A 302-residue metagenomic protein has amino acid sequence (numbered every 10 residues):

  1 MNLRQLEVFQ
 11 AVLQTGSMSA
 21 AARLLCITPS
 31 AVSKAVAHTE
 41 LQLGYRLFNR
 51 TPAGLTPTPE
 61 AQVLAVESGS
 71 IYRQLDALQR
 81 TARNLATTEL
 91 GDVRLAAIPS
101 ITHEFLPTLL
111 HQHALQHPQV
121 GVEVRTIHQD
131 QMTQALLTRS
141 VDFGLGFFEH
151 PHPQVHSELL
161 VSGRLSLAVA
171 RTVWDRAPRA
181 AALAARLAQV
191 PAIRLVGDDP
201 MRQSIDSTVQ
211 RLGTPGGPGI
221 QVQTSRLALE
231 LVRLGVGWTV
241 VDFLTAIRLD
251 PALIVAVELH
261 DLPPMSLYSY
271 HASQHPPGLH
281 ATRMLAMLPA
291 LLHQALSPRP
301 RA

Functional and structural regions predicted by a protein language model:
A11-C26: Short helix-boundary/capping micro-motifs
E40-P57: A short LG(V/I)-centered, amphipathic sequence patch enriched for acidic residue(s) preceding the LG motif
Q42-L43, L64-A86: Alpha-helical linker/hinge and terminal dimerization helices associated with HTH transcriptional regulators
L90-P153, V222: Central regulatory/effector-binding core of bacterial HTH transcription factors
F105, V255-P300: A late-sequence structural motif
P153-L159, G163, R226-P276: Beta-alpha-beta core module
V155-I193: Flexible hinge/capping segments at coil-to-helix
D175-R179, Q189-L212, P277-A281, L285 (+1 more regions): Secondary-structure junction motif
